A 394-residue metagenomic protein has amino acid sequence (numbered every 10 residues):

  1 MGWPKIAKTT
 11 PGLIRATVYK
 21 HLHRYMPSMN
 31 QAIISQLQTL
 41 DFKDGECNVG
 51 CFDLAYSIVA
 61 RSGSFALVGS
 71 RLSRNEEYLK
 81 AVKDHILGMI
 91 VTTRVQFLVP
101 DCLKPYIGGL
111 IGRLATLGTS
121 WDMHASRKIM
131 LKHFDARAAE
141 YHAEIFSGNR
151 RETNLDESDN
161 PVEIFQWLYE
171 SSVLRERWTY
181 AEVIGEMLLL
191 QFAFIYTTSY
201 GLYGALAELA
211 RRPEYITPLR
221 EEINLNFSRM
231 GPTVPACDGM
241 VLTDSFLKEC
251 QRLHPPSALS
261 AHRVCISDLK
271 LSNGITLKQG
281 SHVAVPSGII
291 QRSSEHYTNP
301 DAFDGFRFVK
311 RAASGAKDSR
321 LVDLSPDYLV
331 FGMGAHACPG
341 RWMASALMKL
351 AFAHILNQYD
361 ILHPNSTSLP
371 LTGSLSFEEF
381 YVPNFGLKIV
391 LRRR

Functional and structural regions predicted by a protein language model:
M1-R71, K80-A139: Cytochrome P450 catalytic-domain helical core, especially the substrate-recognition surface and oxygen-activation
D122-G201: Conserved cytochrome P450 catalytic core segment spanning the I/J/K helices
T198-E221: Classical protein tyrosine phosphatase
Y215, D323-L324, R341-E379: Cytochrome P450 heme-binding "Cys pocket" and the immediately downstream C-terminal segment
R229-I275, A284, S294: Conserved cytochrome P450 K-helix E-x-x-R motif and the immediately C-terminal K′/meander segment
I275, E378-R394: C-terminal helix/juxtamembrane-tail motif
V285-D318: Conserved cytochrome P450 K-helix/beta-meander segment immediately N-terminal to the heme-binding cysteine loop
